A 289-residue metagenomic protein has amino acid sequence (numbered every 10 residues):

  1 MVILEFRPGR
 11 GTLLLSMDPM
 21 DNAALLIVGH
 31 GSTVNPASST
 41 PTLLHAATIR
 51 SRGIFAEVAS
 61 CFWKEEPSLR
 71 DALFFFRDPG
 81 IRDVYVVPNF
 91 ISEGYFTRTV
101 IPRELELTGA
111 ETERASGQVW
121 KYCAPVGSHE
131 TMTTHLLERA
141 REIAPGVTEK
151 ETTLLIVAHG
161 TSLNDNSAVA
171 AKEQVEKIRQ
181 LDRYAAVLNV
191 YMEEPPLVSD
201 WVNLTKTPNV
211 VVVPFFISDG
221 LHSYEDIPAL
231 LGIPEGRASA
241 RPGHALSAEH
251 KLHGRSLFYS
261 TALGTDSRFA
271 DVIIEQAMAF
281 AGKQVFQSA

Functional and structural regions predicted by a protein language model:
I3, T12-S16: Short, positively charged and aromatic/hydrophobic N-terminal segments
L15-A289: Active-site-proximal alpha-helix that buttresses catalytic centers in soluble enzyme cores
